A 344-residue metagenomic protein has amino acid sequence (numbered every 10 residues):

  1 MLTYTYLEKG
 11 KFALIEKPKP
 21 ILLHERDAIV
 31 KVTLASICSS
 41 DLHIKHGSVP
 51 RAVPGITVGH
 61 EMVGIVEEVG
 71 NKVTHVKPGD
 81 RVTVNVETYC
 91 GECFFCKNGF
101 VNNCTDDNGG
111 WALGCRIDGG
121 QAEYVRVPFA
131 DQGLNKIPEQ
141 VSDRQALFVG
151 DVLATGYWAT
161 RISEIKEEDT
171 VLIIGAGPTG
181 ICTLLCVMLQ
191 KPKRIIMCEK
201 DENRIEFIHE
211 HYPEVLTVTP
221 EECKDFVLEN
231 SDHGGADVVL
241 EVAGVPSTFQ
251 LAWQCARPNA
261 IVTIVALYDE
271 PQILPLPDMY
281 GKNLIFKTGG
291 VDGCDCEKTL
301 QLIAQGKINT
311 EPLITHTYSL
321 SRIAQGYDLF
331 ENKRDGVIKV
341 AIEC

Functional and structural regions predicted by a protein language model:
M1-T3, K200-E202, D225, Q250-Q254 (+1 more regions): C-terminal hydrophobic helical "lid"/dimerization subdomain of Rossmann-like NAD(P)H-dependent oxidoreductases
P20-A35, S48-K97, P138-V141: Glycine-rich beta-strand-centered segment in the early N-terminal region that forms part of a ligand/cofactor-binding
G79, E168, E214, G235-A236 (+1 more regions): Local beta-strand N-terminus motif with an aromatic residue
E92-I174: NAD(P)H dinucleotide-binding glycine-rich loop of Rossmann-like/cofactor-binding domains, especially the beta1-alpha1
K136-E221: Mid-domain Rossmann-like dinucleotide-binding core that forms the NAD(H)/NADP(H) cofactor-binding site
S163, M188, I205-I285: Glycine-rich cofactor phosphate-binding loops and adjacent beta1-alpha1 units of small-molecule cofactor enzyme domains
E199, A266, G290: Conserved acidic E/D residue at the C-terminus of a beta-strand in Rossmann-like folds
